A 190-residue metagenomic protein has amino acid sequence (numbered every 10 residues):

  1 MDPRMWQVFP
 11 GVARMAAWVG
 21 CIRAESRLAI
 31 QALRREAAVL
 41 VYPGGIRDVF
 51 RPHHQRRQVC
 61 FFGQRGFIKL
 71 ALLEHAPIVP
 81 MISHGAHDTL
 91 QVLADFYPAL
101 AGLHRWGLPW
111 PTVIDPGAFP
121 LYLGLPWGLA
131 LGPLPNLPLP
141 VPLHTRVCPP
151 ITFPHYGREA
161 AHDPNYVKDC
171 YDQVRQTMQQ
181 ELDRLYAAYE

Functional and structural regions predicted by a protein language model:
M1, I22, V79-M81, T145: Hydrophobic/aromatic beta-strand patches that form the interior of the parallel beta-sheet core in alpha/beta enzyme
M1-R35, G45-G63: Catalytic core of membrane glycerolipid acyltransferases/transacylases, capturing the structured, soluble-facing
M1-W6, G11-A13, A17, Y171-E190: Alpha-helical membrane-anchoring segments
A16, L70-A71, V147: Structural element of the ATP-grasp superfamily
A32-R35, L73, P138-P140: Extracellular/periplasmic catalytic domains that process cell-envelope and extracellular macromolecules
A38-P133: Membrane-associated lipid acylation/remodeling enzymes share a hydrophobic transmembrane-juxtamembrane segment
Q91-A188: Conserved catalytic or regulatory cores that recognize and/or transform ribose-phosphate-containing ligands
